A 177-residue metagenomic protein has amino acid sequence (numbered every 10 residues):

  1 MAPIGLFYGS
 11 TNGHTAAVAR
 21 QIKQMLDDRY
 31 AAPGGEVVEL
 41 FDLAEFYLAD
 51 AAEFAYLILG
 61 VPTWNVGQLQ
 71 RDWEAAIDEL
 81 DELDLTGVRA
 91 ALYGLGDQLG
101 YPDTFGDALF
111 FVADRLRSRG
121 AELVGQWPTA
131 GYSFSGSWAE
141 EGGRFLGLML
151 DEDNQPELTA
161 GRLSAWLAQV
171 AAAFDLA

Functional and structural regions predicted by a protein language model:
M1-P3, L26-G35, A172, L176-A177: N-terminal secretory/membrane-targeting helices
P3-M25: N-terminal beta1-alpha1 ligand-phosphate binding loop
F7, F41, E74-I77: FNR/FR-type flavoprotein reductase catalytic core
G9-G13, E45, T63: Short, surface-exposed acidic/glycine-rich loop or hinge patches that mediate macromolecular interfaces
A19-G35, D114-S118: Short helix-loop-beta junction
R29, E53-A177: FMN-binding flavodoxin-like domain, especially the glycine-rich phosphate-binding loop
A32-Y47: A short beta-strand-loop structural module common to alpha/beta enzyme folds
